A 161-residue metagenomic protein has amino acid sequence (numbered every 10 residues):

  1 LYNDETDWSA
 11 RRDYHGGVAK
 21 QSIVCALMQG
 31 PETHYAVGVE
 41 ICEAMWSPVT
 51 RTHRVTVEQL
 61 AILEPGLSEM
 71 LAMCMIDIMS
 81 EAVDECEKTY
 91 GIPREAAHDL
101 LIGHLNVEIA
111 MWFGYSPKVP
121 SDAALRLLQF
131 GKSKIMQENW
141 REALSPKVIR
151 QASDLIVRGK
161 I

Functional and structural regions predicted by a protein language model:
L1-E64: Rossmann-fold dinucleotide-binding core
G17-C25, G30-E43, S80-V83, E87-I161: NAD(P)-dependent Rossmann-like dehydrogenase/reductase catalytic/cofactor-binding core
E64-M73: A short glycine-threonine-serine/GTX helix/turn-capping micro-motif
M73-S80: Short acidic alpha-helix initiation/capping motifs at coil-to-helix transition points, especially at protein N-termini
